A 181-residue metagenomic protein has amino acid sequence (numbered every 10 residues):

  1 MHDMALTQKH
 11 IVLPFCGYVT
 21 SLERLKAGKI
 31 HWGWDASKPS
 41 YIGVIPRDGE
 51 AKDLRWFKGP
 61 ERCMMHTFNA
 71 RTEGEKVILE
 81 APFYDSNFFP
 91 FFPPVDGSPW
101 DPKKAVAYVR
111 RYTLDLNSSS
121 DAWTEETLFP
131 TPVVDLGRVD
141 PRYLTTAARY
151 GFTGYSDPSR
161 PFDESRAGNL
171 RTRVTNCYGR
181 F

Functional and structural regions predicted by a protein language model:
M1-F181: Beta-propeller domains
